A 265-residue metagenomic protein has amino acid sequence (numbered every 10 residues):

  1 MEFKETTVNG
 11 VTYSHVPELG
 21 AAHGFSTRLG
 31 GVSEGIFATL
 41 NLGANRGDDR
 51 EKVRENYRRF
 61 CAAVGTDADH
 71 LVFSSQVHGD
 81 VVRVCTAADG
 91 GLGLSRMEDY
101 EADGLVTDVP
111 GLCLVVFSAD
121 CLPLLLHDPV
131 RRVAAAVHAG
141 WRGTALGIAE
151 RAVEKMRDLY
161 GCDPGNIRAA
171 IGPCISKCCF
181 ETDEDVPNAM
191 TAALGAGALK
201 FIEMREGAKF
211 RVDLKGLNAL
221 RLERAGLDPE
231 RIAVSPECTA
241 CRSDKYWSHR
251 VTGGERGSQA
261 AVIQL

Functional and structural regions predicted by a protein language model:
M1-L265: Active-site microenvironment for binding and transforming phosphate-containing groups
